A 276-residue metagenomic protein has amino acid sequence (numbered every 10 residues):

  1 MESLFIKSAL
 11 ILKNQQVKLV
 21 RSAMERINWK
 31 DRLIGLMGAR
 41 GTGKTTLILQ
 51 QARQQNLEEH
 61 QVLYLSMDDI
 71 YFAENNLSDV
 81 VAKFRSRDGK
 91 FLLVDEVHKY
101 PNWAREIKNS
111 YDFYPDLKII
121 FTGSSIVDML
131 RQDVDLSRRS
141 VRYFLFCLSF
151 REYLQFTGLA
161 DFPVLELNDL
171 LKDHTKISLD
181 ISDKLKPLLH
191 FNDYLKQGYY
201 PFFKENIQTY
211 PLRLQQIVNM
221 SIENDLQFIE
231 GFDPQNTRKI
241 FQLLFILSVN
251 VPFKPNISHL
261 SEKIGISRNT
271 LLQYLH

Functional and structural regions predicted by a protein language model:
M1-R26: N-terminal pre-Walker A segment at the start of P-loop NTPase domains
L36: Hydrophobic anchor at the beta1->P-loop junction of P-loop NTPases
K44-T45: Conserved lysine of the Walker
E59-F91: Short glycine-rich substrate-engagement loop in P-loop NTPases that contacts/grips substrate
L93, K118-S124: Structural recognition of the conserved hydrophobic beta-strand(s) that form the central parallel beta-sheet of P-loop
V127-R142, F156-G158: Short regulatory helix/loop adjacent to the ATP-binding pocket of P-loop NTPases
K204-H276: Accessory nucleic acid-recognition modules appended to NTPase machines
